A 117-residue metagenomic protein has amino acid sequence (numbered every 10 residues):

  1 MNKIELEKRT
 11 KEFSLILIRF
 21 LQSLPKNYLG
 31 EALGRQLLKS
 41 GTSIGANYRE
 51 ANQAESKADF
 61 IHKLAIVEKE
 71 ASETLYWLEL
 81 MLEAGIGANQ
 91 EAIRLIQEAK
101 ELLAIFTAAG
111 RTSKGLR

Functional and structural regions predicted by a protein language model:
M1-R117: Short, C-terminally biased terminal segments at protein or domain edges
